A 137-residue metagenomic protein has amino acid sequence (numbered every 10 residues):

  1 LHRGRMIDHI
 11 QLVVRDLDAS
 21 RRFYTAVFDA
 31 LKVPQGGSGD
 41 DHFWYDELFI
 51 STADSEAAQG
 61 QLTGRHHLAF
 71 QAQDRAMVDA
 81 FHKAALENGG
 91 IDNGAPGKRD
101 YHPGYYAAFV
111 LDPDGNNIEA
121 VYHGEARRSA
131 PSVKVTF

Functional and structural regions predicted by a protein language model:
L1-R21, L68, G124-F137: N-terminal beta-strand motif that seeds the catalytic metal site of vicinal oxygen chelate
G4-M6, Q61-G64, H102: Short glycine-enriched loop/turn motifs at secondary-structure junctions
I10, D54, H102-P103, F109 (+1 more regions): Short beta->alpha transition motifs characteristic of CBS
Q11-S51: Core segments of cupin and vicinal oxygen chelate
V14-D18, A69-D114: Vicinal oxygen chelate
K32-G37, G97-R99, V121-R128: Conserved catalytic-core motifs of GNAT/GCN5-like acyltransferases
G37, D46-N88: Long, continuous compositionally biased terminal/linker segments
N117: Glycine-rich acetyl-CoA-binding "A-motif" of GNAT/NAT acetyltransferases
